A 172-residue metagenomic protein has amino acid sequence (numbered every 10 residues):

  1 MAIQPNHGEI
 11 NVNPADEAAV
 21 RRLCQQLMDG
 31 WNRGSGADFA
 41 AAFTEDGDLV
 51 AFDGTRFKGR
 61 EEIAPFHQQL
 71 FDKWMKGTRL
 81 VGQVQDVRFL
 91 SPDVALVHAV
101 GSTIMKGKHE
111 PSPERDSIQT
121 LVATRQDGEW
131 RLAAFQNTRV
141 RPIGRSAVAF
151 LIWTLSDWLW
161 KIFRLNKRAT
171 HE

Functional and structural regions predicted by a protein language model:
M1-E45, L151-L155, K161-E172: Short, low-complexity N-terminal intrinsically disordered segments enriched in polar/charged residues
A2, D116-A149: Short beta-strand edge/turn micro-motifs at domain boundaries
A2, Q83-L90, T138, R164-K167: Glycine-rich beta-strand-turn "strand-cap" elements at beta-sheet edges
A18, G36-D93, V100, E114: A solvent-exposed, acidic/Ser-Thr-rich amphipathic alpha-helical stretch
N32, T103-G107, A123: Beta-strand elements of well-folded, non-transmembrane domains
F43, G101-T103, Q136-R139: Short beta-strand segments enriched in hydrophobic/aromatic residues within well-folded beta-rich domains
A51, H98-A99, R125, A134: Residue-level recognition of conserved beta-strand positions in structured domain cores
L90, K106-K108, R125-E129: Flexible loop/coil segments at beta-strand boundaries within sensory signal-transduction domains
